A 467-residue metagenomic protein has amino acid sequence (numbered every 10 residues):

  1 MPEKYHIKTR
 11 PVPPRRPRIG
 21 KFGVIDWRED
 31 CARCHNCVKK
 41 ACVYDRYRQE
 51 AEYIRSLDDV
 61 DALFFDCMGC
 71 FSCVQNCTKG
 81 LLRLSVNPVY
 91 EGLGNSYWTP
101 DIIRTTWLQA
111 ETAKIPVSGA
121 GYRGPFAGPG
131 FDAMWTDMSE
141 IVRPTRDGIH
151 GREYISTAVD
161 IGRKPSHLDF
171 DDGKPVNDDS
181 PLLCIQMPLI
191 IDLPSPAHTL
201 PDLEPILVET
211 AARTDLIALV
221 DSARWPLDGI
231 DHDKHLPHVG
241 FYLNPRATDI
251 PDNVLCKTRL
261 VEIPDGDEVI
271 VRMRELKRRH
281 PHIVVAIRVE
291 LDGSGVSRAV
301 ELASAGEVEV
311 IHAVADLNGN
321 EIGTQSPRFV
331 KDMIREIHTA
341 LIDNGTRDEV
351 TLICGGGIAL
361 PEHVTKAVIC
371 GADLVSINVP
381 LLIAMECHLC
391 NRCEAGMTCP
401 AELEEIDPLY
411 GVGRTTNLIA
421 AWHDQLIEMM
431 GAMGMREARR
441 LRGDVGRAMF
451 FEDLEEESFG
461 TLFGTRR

Functional and structural regions predicted by a protein language model:
M1-K39, V43-L189, L193-A212, L216-I217 (+3 more regions): Conserved, well-structured core domains of diverse proteins
G20-G23, R33-H35, K39-Y44, Q49-D58 (+2 more regions): Glycine-rich phosphate/ribose-binding loops and adjacent secondary-structure elements that form binding surfaces
R28-A32, D59, F65, I190-P201 (+3 more regions): Active-site mouth loops of central-metabolism enzymes
M187-D192, L216-D221, H235-P245, R259-I263 (+4 more regions): Hydrophobic faces of well-ordered beta-strands that scaffold small-molecule active sites in alpha/beta enzyme cores
P201-L207, P245-N253, S294-L302, L360-V364: Short, acidic/polar
P226-D228, G295-V296, I353-E362, M435-F451: A glycine-rich phosphate-binding loop feature that marks nucleotide/adenosyl-phosphate handling sites
L227-P237, T248-K257, M273-P281, A303-E307: Acidic (Asp/Glu)-rich catalytic clusters
I383-M449: Active-site or pore-adjacent capping/gating segments
